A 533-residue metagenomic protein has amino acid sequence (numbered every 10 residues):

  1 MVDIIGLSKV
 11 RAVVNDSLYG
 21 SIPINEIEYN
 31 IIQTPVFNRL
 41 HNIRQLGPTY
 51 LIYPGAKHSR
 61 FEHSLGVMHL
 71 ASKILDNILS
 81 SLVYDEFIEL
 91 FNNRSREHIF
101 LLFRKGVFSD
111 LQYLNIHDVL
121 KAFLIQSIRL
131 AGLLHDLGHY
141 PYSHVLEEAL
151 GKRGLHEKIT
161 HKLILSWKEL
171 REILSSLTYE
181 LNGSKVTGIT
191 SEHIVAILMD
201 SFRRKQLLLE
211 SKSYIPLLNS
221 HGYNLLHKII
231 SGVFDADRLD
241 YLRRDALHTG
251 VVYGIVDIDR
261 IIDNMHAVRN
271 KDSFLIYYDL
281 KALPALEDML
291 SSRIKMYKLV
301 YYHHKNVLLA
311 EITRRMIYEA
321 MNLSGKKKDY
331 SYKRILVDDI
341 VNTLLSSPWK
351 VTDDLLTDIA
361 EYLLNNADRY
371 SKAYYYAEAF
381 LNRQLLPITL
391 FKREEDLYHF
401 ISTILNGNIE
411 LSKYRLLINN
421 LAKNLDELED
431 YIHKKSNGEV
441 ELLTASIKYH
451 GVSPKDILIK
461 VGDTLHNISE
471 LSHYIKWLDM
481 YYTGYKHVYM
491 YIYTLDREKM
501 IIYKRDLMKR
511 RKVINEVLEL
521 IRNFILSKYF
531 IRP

Functional and structural regions predicted by a protein language model:
M1-R129, L137, P141-P533: Histidine-centered, transition-metal-coordinating active-site segments
